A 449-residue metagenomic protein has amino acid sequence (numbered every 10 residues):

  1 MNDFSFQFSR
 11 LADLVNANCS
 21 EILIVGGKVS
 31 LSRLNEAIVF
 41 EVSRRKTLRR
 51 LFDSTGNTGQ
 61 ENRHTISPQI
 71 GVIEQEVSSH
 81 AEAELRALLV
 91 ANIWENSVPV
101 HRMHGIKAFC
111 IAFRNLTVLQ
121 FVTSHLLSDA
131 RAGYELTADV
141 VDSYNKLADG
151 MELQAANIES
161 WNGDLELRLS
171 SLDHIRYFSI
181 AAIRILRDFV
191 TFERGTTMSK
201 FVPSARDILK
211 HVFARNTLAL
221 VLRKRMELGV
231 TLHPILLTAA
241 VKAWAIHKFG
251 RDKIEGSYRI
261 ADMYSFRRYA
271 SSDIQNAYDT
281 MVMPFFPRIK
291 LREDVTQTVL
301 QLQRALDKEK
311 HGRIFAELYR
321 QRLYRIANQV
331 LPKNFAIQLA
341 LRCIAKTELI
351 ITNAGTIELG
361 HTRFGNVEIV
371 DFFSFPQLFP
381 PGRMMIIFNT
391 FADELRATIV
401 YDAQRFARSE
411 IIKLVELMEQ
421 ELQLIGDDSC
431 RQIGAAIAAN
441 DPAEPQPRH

Functional and structural regions predicted by a protein language model:
M1-G59, A81-I106, I246-H449: Acyl-thioester-dependent acyl-group transfer interface
M1-R10, L127, R131, E135 (+3 more regions): Non-catalytic, low-complexity flexible loops and terminal extensions
E41-V42, R225, L236: A generic structural signal for well-ordered alpha-helical segments
N62-Q75: Structured interaction and signal-relay segments at domain junctions
R86-A87, P99-L147, N157-R168, N389-F406 (+1 more regions): Histidine-centered acyl-transfer/condensation active-site motif and its immediate structural neighborhood
H125, R225-L232: Alpha-helical hinge/cap motifs
S128, V141-A148, M226, A240-F249 (+1 more regions): Hydrophobic/aromatic-lined pockets within catalytic cores
L232-V241: Short amphipathic alpha-helical segments
